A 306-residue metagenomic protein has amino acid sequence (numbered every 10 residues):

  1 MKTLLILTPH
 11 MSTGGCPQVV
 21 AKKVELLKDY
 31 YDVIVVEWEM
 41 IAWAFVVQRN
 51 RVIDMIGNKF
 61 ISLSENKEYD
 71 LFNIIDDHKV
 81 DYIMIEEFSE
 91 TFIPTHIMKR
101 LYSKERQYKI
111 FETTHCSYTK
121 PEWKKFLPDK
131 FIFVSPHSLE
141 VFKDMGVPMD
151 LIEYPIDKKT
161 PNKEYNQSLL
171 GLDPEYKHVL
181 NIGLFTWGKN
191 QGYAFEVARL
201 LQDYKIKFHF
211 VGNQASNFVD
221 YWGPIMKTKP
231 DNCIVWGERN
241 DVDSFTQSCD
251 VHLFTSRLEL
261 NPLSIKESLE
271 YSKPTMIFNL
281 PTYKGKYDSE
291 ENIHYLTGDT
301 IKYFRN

Functional and structural regions predicted by a protein language model:
L7-G14, Q18-L71, S216-N217: N-terminal strand-loop element at the rim of the active site of nucleotide-sugar-dependent glycosyltransferases
G14-E25, K177, T186-L200: A conserved mid-protein helix/loop that constitutes part of the nucleotide-sugar donor-binding site
I56-K59, D220-R239: Nucleotide-activated donor-binding/catalytic signature segment of Leloir-type glycosyltransferases, i.e., the conserved
S64-D70, D231-T246: Conserved active-site histidine-acidic residue motif and adjacent donor-binding/catalytic loop of glycosyltransferases
I85-I93, T114: Short His-centered aromatic/hydrophobic patch
D129-N162: Donor nucleotide-sugar binding/catalytic pocket of nucleotide-sugar-dependent glycosyltransferases
T160-D173: A short helix/loop element that forms part of the nucleotide-sugar donor recognition site in Leloir-type
R257: Aromatic "clamp/platform" in nucleotide-sugar-dependent glycosyltransferases that forms part of the donor/acceptor
